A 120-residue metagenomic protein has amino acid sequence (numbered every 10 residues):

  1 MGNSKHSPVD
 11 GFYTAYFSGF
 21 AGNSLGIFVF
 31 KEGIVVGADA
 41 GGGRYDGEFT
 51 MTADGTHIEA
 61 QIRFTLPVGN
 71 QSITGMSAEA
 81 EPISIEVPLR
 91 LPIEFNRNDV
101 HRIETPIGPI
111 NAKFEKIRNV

Functional and structural regions predicted by a protein language model:
G2-G22, D99-H101: Tryptophan-anchored aromatic micro-motifs
F12-A38: N-terminal first-folded block
A15, V35-A38, I58-I62, R97-I103: Short hydrophobic/aromatic-rich beta-strand segments that constitute the beta-sheet cores of beta-sandwich/beta-barrel
A21, A40-G42, T105-P109: Glycine-centered tight beta-turn/hairpin loop motif at sheet-sheet or coil-to-beta transitions
G26, G43-Y45, I110-A112: Short beta-strand segments
A40-E94: Contiguous, well-ordered beta-strand patches that form the walls/edges of small beta-barrel/beta-sandwich domains
T50-T52, N96-V120: Edge beta-strand at a domain terminus
